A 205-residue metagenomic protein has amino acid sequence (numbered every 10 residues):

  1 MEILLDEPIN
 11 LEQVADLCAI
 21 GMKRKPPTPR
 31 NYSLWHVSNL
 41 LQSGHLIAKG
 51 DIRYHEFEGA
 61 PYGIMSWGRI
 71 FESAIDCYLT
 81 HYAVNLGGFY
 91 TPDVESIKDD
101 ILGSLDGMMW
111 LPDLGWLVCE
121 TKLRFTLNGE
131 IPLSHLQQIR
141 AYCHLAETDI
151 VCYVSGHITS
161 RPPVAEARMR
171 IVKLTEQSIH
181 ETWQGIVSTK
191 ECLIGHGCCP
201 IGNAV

Functional and structural regions predicted by a protein language model:
M1, H81, D113, N203-V205: Polar low-complexity intrinsically disordered regions
M1-Y78, Y82: Charged, glycine-rich intrinsically disordered N-terminal tails and low-complexity linkers that flank
L40-L46, C192-V205: Cysteine-cluster motifs in flexible loop/terminal segments that predominantly coordinate metals
M65, V84-I194, C198-P200: Nucleic-acid nuclease catalytic cores
